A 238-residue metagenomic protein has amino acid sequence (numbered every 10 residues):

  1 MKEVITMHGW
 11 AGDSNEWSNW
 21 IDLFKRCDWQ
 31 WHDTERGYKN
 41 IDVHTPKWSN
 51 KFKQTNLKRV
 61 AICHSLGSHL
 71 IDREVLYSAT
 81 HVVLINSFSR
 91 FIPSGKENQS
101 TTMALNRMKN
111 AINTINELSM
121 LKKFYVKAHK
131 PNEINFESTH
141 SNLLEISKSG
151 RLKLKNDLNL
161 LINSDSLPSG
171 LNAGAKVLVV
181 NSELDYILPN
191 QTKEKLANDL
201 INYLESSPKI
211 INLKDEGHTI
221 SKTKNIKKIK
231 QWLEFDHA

Functional and structural regions predicted by a protein language model:
M1-H44: Conserved HGGG/HGGXW glycine-rich cap/lid loop of the alpha/beta-hydrolase fold
I62-I71: Gly/Ala-rich beta-loop-alpha elbow adjacent to hydrolase catalytic centers
T80-I112, R151-D157: Flexible "cap/lid" loop of the alpha/beta hydrolase fold
I115-I162: Conserved alpha/beta-hydrolase catalytic His-Asp/Glu region
A173, V179-N181, D185: Short beta-strand/loop motif that positions the catalytic acidic residue of the alpha/beta-hydrolase fold
Y186-T192: Conserved alpha/beta-hydrolase "acid-adjacent" motif
I187, N212-K228: Catalytic histidine-centered segment of alpha/beta-hydrolase-like enzymes
T192, S221-H237: Post-His helix in hydrolase/transferase enzymes
